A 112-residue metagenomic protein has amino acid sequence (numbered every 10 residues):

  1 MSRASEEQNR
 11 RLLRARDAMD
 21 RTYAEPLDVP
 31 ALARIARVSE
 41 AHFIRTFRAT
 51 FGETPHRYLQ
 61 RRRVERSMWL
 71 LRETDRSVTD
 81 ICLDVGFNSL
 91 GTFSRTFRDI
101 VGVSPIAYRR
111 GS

Functional and structural regions predicted by a protein language model:
M1-N9: N-terminal leader segment of winged-helix/HTH proteins
M1-S2, V29-L59, C82-A107: Basic/polar phosphate-binding segments, predominantly the helix-turn-helix DNA-binding elements of transcriptional
L13, D17-P26, P30, T50-G86 (+1 more regions): Terminal helix-turn-helix DNA-binding modules in bacterial transcription factors
